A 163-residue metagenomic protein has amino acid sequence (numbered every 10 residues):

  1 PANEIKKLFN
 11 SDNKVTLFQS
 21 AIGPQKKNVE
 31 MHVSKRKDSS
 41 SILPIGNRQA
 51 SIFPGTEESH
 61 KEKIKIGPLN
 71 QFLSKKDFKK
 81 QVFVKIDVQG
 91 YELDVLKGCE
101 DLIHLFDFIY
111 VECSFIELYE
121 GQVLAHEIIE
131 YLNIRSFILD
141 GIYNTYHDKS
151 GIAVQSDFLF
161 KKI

Functional and structural regions predicted by a protein language model:
P1-K37, P44-Q49, E117-Y119: SAM cofactor-binding core of SAM-dependent methyltransferases, primarily the Rossmann-like beta-alpha-beta module
A2-N3, S40, L93-K97: Alpha-helical elements of the RecA-like P-loop NTPase motor core of helicases
S11-T16, S59-H60, K80: A short helix-to-beta-strand connector/capping loop
F18-S20, K63-I66, K85: Conserved residues in the N-terminal Rossmann fold of short-chain dehydrogenase/reductase
E30-H32, K65, L159-K162: Short, well-ordered beta-strand micro-motif
N47-S59: Short glycine/proline- and acidic residue-enriched helix-loop micro-motifs that form flexible lids or anion-recognition
F72-I163: Conserved acidic-Pro-Pro-aromatic motif
